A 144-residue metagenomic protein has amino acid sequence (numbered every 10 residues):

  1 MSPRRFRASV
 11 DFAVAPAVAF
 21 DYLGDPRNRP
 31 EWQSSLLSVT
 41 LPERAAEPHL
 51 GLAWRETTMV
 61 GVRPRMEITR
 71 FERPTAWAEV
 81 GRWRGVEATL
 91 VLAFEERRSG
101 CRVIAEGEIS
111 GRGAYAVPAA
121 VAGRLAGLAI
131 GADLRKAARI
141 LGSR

Functional and structural regions predicted by a protein language model:
M1-A46: Hydrophobic ligand-binding cavity/cleft-lining segments
R4, V14, A53, E79 (+1 more regions): Residue-level detector of alpha-helix boundaries and kinks
V14, E31, R63, A129-A132: Generic recognition of short, well-ordered alpha-helical interface segments
V14, V60-V62, I109-G113: Beta-strand elements of well-folded, non-transmembrane domains
A17-F20, G131, R135: Amphipathic alpha-helical segments that line or abut small-molecule/effector binding pockets and mediate allosteric
P30, T40-T89, R97-R98, R102 (+1 more regions): Glycine-rich portal/gate segments that line the openings of hydrophobic small-molecule binding cavities
V80-A132: Beta-strand/loop substructures that line and gate deep hydrophobic ligand-binding cavities in soluble
